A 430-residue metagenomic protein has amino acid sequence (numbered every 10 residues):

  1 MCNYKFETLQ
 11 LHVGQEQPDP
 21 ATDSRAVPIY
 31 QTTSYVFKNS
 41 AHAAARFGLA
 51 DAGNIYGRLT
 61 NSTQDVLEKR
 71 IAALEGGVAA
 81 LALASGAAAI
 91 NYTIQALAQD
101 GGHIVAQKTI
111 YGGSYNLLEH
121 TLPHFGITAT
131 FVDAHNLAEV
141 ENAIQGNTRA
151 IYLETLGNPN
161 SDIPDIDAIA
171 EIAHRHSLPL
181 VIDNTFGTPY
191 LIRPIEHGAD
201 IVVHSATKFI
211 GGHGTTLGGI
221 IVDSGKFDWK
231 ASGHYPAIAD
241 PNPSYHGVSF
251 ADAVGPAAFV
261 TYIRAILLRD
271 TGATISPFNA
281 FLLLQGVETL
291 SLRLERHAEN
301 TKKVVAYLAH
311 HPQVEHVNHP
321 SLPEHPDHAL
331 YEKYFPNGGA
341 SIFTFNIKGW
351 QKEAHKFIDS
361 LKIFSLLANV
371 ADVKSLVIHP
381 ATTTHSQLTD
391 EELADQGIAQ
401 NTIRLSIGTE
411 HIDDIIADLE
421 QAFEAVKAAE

Functional and structural regions predicted by a protein language model:
M1-N61, K69-R70, I403: N-terminal "arm"/small-domain region of PLP-dependent enzymes with the aminotransferase-like
C2, G14, P18, A80-A309: Conserved PLP-enzyme active-site core in the AAT-like
N39-N91, G113-H120: Conserved N-terminal alpha-helix of the aminotransferase class I/II PLP-enzyme fold
E119, T128, G146, R293 (+2 more regions): PLP-dependent enzyme catalytic core of the Aspartate aminotransferase-like
L156, T185-G187, L322, K348 (+1 more regions): Active-site beta-loop-alpha junctions enriched in small/polar residues
V222, T344-N346, S406-G408: Short hydrophobic/aromatic beta-strand micro-patches that form the beta-sheet surface supporting nucleotide- or nucleic
T271-T274, F278-A280, Q285, T289 (+4 more regions): Conserved small-domain helix->loop->beta segment predominantly found in fold-type I
